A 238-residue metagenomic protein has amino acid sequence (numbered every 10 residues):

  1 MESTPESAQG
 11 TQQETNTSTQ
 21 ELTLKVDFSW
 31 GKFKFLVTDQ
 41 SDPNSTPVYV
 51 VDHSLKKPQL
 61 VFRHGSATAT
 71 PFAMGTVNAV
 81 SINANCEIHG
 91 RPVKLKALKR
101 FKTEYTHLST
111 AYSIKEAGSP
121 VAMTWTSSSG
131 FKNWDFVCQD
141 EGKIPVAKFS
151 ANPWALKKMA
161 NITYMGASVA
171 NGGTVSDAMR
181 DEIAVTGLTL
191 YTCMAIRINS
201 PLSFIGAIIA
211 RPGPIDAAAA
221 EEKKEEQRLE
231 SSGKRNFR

Functional and structural regions predicted by a protein language model:
M1-F35, Q40-P43, A117-R238: Low-complexity or membrane-interfacial segments used for flexible interactions
S29-D135: Acidic, polar low-complexity intrinsically disordered regions
